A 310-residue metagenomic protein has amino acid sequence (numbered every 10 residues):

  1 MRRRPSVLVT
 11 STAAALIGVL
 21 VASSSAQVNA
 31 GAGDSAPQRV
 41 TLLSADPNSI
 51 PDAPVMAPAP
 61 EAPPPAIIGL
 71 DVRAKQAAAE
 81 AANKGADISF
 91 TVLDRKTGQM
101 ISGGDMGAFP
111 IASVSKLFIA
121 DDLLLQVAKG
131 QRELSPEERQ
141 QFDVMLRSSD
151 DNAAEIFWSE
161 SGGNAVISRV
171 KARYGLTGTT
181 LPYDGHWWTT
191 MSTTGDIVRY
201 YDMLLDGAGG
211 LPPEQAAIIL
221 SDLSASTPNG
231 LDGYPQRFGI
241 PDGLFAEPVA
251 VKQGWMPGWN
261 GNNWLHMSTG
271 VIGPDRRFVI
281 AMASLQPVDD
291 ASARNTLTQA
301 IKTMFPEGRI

Functional and structural regions predicted by a protein language model:
R2-S11, G18-M56, A66-I88, S159-I310: Penicillin-recognizing serine hydrolase domain
L43-A62, Q99-G104, A120-L123, R147-D151: Acidic/histidine-rich, surface-exposed loop or edge segments in extracytoplasmic proteins
N83-A108: Short, conserved catalytic-motif segment at the N-terminal edge
S89-L93, F118, A281: Soluble periplasmic/extracytoplasmic beta-strand elements of cell-envelope proteins
D94-K96, D105-G107, S113-S115, S149 (+2 more regions): A mature extracytoplasmic/lumenal domain signature
G98, A108-R132, M145, I280: Active-site SXXK
S102-D105, S148-A153, L181-G185, S284: Flexible glycine/proline-enriched surface loops and loop-helix/loop-strand junctions
V127-T177, T193: Conserved catalytic neighborhood of penicillin-recognizing serine enzymes
